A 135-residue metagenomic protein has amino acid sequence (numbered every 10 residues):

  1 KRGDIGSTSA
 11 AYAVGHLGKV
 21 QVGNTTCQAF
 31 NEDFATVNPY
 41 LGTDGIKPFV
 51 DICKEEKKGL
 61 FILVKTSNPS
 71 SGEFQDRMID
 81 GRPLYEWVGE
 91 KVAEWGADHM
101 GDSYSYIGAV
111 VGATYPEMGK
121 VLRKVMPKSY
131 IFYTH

Functional and structural regions predicted by a protein language model:
K1, H135: Active-site glycine-centered loops adjacent to acidic/histidine catalytic or metal-binding residues that shape
G3-V110: Conserved anion-binding
A113-T134: A C-terminal functional module that forms or caps the active site or interfaces directly with catalytic machinery
